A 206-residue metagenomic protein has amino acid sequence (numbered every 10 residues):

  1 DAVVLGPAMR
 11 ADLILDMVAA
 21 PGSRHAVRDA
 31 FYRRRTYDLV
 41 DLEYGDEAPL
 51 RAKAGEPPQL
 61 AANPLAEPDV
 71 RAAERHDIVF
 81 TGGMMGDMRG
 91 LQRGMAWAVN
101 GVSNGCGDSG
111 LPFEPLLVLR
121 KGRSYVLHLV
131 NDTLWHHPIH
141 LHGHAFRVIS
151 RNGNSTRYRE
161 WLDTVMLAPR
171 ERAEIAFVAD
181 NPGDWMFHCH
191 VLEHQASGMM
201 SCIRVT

Functional and structural regions predicted by a protein language model:
D1-V126, V130-H136, V178-D184, H188-T206: Extended terminal and domain-junction accessory segments
V148-D180, M186, Q195-S197, R204-T206: C-terminal soluble interaction/assembly domains
